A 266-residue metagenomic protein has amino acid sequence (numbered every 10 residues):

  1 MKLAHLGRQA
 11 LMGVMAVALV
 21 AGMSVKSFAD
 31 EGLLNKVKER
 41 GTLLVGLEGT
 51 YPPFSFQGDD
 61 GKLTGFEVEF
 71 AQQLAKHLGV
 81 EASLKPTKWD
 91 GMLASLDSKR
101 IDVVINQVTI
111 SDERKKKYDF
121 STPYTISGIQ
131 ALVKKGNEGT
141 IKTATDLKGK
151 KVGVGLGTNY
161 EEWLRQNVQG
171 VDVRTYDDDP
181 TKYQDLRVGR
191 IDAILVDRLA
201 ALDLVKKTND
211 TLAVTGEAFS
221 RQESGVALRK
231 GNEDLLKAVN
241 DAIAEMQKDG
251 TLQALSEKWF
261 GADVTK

Functional and structural regions predicted by a protein language model:
A29-Q107, D249: Extracytoplasmic small-molecule ligand-binding "clamshell" domains of the periplasmic binding protein/Venus flytrap
E31, N159-V173, A213-A218, I243-K266: Ligand-binding clefts/hinges and TM-proximal coupling segments of bilobed small-molecule sensing domains
G41-L47, A144-G157: Short loop->beta-strand "edge-of-pocket" segments that line small-molecule binding or catalytic clefts across diverse
V68, L84-A94, G139, R174-Q184 (+2 more regions): Short helix-initiation/N-cap motifs at beta->coil->alpha
E69-H77, N137, K151, L156-T158 (+1 more regions): Extended ligand-binding regions for polar small-molecule ligands
Q72, K76, E81-D146, A213 (+1 more regions): Acidic, polar ligand-binding/catalytic clefts
G91, V108-K116, W163-Q166, R187-S220: A ligand-binding cleft/hinge motif common to bilobed small-molecule-binding domains
I126-V133, P180-T181, R198-A244, F260-K266: Periplasmic-binding protein-like
